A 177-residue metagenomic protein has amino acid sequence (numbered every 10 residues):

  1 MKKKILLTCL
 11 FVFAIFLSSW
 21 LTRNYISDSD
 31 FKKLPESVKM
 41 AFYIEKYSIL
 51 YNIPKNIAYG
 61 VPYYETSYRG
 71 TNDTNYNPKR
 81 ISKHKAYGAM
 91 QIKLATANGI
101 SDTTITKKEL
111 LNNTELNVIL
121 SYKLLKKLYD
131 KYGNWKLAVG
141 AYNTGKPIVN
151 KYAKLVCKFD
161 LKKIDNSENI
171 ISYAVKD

Functional and structural regions predicted by a protein language model:
M1-K4: Positively charged n-region of N-terminal signal peptides that target proteins for export
L7-S19: Hydrophobic membrane-insertion alpha-helices, especially the h-region of bacterial N-terminal signal peptides
R23-D177: Catalytic glycan-binding domains that act on GlcNAc-containing polysaccharides
